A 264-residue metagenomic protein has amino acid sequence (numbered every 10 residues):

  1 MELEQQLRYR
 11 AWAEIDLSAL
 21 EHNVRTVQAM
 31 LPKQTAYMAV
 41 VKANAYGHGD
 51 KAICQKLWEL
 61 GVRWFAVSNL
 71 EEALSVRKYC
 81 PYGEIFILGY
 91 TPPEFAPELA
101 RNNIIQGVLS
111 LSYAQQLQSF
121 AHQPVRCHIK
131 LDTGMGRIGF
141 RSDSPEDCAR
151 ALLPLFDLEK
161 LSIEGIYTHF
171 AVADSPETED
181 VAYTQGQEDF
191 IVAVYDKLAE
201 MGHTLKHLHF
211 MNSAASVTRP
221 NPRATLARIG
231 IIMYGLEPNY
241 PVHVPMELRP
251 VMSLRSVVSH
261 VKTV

Functional and structural regions predicted by a protein language model:
M1-I105, S162: A charged N-terminal "starter" segment
R8, A43-K51, Q55, Q115 (+2 more regions): Active-site loop/helix belt of alpha/beta enzymes
L17-L20, S110, E188: A conditional alpha-helix N-cap/helix-loop micro-motif detector
F65, L88, Q106, F140-R141 (+1 more regions): Glycine- and other small-residue-rich loops at beta-strand/loop junctions that grip anionic moieties
E71, G89-E94, L111-A114, L131-T133 (+1 more regions): Short, acidic/turn-prone active-site loops that include or flank metal/cofactor- and phosphate-binding residues
G83-T91, I105-L109, V125-K130, A227-R228: Short hydrophobic/aromatic-enriched beta-strand-loop microsegments
A100-A121: Short N-terminal secondary-structure initiator segments
